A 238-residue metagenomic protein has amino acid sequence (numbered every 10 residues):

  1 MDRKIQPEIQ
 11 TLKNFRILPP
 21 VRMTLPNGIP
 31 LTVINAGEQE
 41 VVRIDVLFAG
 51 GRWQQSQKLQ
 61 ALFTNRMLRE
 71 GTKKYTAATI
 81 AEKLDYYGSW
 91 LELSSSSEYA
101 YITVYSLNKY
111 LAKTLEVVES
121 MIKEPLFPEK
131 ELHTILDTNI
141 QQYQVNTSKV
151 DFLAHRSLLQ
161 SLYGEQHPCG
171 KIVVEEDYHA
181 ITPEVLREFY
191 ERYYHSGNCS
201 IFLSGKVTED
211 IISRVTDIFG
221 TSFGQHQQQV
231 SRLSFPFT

Functional and structural regions predicted by a protein language model:
M1-I5, T79-V230: Charge-rich, well-structured scaffold segments of protease-associated domains
M1-I80, R187-T238: His/Glu-rich zincin catalytic helix
